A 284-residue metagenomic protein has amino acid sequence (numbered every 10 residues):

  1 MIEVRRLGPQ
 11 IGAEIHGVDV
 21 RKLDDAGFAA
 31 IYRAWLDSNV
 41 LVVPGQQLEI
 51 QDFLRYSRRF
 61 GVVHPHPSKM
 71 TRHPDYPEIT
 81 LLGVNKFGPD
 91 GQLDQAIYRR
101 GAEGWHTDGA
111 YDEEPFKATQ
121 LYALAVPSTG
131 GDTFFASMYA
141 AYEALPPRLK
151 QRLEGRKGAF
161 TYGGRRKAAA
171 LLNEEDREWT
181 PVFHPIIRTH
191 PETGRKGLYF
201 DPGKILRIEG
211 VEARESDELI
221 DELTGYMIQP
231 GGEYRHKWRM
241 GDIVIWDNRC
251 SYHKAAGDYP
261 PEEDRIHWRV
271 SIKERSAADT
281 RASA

Functional and structural regions predicted by a protein language model:
I2-I245, R249-A284: Fe(II)/2-oxoglutarate oxygenase catalytic core
